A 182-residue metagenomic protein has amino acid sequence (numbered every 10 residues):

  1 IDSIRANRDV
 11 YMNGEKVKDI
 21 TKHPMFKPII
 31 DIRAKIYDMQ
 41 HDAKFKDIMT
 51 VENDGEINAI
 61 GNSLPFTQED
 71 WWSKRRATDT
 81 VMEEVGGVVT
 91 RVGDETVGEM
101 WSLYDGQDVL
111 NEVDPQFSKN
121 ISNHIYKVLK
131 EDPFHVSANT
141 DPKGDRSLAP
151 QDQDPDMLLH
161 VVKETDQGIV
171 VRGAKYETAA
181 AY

Functional and structural regions predicted by a protein language model:
I1-M39: N-terminal-proximal low-complexity accessory segments that begin disordered and transition into the first
A6-V10, M39-A43, K130-F134, D141: Intrinsically disordered or highly flexible coil/loop and linker segments, enriched in small and charged/polar residues
E15-K22, A43-G55: Short secondary-structure junction/hinge motifs that connect adjacent elements
K35-Y37, A43-K44, V161-E164: Glycine-rich loops and low-complexity Gly/Arg-rich segments that provide flexible linkers or classic glycine-based
I48-Y182: Glycine-rich flavin
